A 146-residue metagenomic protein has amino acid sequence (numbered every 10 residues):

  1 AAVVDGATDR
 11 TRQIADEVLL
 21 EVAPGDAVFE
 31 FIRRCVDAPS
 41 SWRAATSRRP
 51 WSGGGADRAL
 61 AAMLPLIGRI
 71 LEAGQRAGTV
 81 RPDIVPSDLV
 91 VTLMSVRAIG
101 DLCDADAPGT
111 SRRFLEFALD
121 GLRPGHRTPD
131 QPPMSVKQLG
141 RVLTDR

Functional and structural regions predicted by a protein language model:
A1-A7: Alpha-helical DNA-contacting segments of helix-turn-helix folds
G6, E30, W51-L102, G109 (+1 more regions): Amphipathic alpha-helical packing segments from all-alpha helical-bundle domains
D9-S41, W51-P65: Hydrophobic alpha-helical connector segments
V18, T46-P50, G100: Secondary-structure edge/capping motif, primarily at the C-terminal ends of alpha-helices and the immediately following
E21, C35-W42, A77, V96-I99 (+1 more regions): Phosphate/oxyanion-binding loops and surfaces in catalytic or ligand/nucleic-acid-binding neighborhoods
A45-G54, M134: Short linear capping/connector segments at secondary-structure termini
L64-A77, L102-R146: C-terminal peripheral helix-coil segments that are non-catalytic and often amphipathic
